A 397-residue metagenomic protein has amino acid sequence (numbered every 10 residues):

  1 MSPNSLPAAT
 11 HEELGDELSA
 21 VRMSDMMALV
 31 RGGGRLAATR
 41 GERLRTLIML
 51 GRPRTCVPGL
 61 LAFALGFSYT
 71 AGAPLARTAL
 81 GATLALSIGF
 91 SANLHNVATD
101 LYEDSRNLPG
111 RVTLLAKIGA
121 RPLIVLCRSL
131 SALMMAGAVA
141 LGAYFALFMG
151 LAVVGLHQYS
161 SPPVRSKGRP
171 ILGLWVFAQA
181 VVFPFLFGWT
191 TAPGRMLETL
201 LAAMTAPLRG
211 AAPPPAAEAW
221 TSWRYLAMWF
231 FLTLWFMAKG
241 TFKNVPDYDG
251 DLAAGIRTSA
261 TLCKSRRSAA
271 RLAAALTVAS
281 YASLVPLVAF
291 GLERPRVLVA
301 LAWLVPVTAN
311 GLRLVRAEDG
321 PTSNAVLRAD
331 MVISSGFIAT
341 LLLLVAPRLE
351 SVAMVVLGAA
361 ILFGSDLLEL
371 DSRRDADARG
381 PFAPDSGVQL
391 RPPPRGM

Functional and structural regions predicted by a protein language model:
S2-M397: Multi-pass alpha-helical membrane architecture of UbiA-family and related isoprenoid/lipid prenyltransferases
